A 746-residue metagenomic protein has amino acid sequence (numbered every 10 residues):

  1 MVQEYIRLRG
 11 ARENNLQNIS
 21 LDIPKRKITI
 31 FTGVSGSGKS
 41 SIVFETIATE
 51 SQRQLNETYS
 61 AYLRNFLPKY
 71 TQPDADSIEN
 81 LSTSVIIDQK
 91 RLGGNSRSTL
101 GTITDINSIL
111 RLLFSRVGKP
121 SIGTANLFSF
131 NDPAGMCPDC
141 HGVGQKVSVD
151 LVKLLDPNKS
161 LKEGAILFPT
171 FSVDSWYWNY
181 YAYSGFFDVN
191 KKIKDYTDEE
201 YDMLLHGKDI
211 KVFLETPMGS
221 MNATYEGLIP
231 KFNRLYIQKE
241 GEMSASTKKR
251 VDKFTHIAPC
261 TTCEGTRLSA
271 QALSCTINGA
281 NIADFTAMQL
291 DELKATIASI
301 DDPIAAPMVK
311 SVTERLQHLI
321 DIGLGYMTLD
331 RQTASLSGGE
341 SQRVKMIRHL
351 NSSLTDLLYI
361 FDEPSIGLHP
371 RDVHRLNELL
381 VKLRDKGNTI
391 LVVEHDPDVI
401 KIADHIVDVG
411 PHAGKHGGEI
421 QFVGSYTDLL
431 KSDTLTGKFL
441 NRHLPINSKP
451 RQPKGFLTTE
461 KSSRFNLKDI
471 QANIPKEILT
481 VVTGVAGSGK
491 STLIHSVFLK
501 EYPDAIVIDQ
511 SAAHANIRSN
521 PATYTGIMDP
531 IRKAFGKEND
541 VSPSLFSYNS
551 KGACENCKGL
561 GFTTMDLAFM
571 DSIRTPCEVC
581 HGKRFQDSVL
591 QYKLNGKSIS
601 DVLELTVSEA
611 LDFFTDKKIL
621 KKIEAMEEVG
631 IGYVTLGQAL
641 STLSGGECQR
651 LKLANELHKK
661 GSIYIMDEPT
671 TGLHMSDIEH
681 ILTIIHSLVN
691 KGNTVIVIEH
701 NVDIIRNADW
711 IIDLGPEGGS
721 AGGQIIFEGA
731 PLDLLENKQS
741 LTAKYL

Functional and structural regions predicted by a protein language model:
M1-L746: Conserved phosphate-binding elements of NTP-dependent enzyme cores
